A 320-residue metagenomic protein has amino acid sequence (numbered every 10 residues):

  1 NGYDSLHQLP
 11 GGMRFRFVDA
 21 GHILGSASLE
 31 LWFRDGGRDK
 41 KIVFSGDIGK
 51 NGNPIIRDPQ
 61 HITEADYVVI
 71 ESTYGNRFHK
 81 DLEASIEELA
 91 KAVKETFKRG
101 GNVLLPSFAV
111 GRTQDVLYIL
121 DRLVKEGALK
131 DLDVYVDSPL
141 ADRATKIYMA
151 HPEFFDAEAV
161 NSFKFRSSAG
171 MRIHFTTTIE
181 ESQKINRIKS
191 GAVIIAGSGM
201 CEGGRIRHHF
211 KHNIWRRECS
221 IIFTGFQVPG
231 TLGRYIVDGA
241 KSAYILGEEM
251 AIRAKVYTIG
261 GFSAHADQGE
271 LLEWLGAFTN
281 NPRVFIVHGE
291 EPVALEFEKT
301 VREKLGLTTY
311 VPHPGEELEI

Functional and structural regions predicted by a protein language model:
N1-D115, D121-A128, D133: His/Asp/Glu-rich metal-coordinating catalytic cores of metallo-dependent phosphodiesterases/hydrolases acting on
I23, G46-I48, S72-Y74, F108-V110 (+5 more regions): Active-site metal-binding loops of divalent metal-dependent hydrolases
L31-R34, P59-I62, I119-E126, H151-E153 (+4 more regions): Short, solvent-exposed amphipathic alpha-helical segments in soluble enzyme and RNA/protein-processing domains
A92-P229: Hard-cation-handling environments
I206, V284, T309: Hydrophobic, well-ordered secondary-structure elements that form the walls of internal hydrophobic environments
W215-A251: Redox- and metal-dependent alpha/beta enzyme cores, enriched for Fe-S-associated oxidoreductases and cofactor-handling
Y244-W274: Generic long, charged, amphipathic alpha-helical segments
L271-R302: C-terminal structured "cap/appendage" subdomains that terminate the fold
